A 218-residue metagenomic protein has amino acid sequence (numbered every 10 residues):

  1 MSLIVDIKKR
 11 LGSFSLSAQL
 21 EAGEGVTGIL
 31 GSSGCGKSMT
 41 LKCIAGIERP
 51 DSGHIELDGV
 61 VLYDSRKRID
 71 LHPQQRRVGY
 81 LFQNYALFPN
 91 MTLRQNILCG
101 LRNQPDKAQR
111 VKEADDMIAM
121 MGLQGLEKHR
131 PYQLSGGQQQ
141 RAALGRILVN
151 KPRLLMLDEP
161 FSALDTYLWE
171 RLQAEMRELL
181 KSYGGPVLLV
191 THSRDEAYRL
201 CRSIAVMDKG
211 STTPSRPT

Functional and structural regions predicted by a protein language model:
V60-S65, A108-L126, R177-K181: Conserved ABC ATPase "signature" region
L62-G79, N103, K107, K112: ABC ATPase NBD coupling module
M91-L98: Short coil-to-helix segment of the ABC ATPase nucleotide-binding domain corresponding to the Q-loop/switch region
R130-L134, Q138-Q140: Conserved ABC ATPase signature
V149-R153: A short, proline-enriched helix->beta-strand linker immediately N-terminal to the Walker B motif in ABC-type P-loop
L155-E159: Catalytic Walker B motif of ABC-type/P-loop ATPase nucleotide-binding domains
G184-H192: Conserved H-loop
